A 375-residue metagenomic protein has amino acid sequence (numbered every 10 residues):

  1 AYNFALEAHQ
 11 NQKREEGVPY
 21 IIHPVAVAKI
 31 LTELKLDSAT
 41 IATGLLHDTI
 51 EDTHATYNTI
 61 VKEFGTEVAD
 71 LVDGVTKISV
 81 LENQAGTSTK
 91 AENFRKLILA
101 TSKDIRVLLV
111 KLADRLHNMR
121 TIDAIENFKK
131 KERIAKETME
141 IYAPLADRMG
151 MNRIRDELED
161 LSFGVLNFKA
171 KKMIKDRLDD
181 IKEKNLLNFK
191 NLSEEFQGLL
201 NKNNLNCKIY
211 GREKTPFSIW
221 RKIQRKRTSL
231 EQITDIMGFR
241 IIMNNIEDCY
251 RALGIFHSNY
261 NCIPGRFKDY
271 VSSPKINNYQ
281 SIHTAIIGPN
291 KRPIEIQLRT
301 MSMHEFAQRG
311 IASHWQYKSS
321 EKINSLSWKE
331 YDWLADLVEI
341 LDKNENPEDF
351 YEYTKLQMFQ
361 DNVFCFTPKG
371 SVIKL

Functional and structural regions predicted by a protein language model:
L6-R14, I21-E33, A42, T53 (+5 more regions): Nucleic-acid processing machinery
D37-L46, E67, L71, V107 (+1 more regions): Alpha-helical scaffolds flanking conserved acidic
H47, D114: Short, conserved catalytic/metal-binding micro-motifs enriched in Asp/Glu and His
T49-E51: Conserved DEDDh/DEDDy metal-dependent 3′-5′ exonuclease domain
G74-T76: Sequence-structural signature of the catalytic-core scaffold of metal-dependent phosphohydrolases that act on
